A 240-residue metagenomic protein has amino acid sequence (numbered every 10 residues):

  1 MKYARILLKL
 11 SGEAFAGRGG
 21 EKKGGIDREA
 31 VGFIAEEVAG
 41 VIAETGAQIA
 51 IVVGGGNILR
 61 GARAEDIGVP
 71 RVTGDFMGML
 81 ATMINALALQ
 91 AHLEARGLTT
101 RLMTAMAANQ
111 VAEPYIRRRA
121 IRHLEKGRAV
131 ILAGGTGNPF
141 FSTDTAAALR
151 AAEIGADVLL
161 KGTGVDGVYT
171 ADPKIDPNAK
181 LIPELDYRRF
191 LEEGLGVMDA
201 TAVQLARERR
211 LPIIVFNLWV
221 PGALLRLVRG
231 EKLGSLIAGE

Functional and structural regions predicted by a protein language model:
M1-E240: C-terminal catalytic "cap/lid" subdomain
